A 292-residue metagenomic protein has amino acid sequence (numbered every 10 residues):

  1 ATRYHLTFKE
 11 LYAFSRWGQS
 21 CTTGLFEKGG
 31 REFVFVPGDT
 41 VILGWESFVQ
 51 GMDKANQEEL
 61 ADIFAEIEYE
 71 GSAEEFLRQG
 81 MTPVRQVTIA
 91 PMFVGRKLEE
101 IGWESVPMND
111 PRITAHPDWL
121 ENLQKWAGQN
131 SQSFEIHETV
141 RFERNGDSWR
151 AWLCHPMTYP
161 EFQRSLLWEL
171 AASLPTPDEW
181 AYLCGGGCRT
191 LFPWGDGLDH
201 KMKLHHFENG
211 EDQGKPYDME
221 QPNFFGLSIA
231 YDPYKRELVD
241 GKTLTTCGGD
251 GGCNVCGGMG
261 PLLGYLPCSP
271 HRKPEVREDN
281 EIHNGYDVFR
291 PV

Functional and structural regions predicted by a protein language model:
A1-L174, N280-V292: Extended beta-strand/loop cores of jelly-roll/beta-sandwich
K9, K28, K54, K97 (+6 more regions): Context-gated lysine
S47-G51, N56-E58, P107-N109, R189 (+3 more regions): Surface-exposed beta-strand edges and their flanking turn/coil or helix-capping segments
E59-D62, P117-N122, L198-K201, P261-G264 (+1 more regions): Glycine-rich loops and low-complexity Gly/Arg-rich segments that provide flexible linkers or classic glycine-based
R141-G258: Functional-site microenvironments in short loops/helix caps that host divalent-cation chemistry
D240-I282: Alpha-helix capping/hinge segments and adjacent helical runs
